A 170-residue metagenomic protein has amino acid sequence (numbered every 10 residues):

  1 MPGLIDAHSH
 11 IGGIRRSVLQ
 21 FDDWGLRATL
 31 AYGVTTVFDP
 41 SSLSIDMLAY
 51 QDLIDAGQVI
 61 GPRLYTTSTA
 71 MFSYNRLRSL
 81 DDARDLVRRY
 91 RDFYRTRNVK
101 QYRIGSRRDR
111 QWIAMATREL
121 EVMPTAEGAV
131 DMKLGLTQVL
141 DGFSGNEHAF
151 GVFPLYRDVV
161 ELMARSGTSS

Functional and structural regions predicted by a protein language model:
G3-G12, F21-A126, V130, G135 (+2 more regions): Divalent-metal coordination cores built from histidine and acidic residues
H148-Y156: Glycine-rich phosphate-binding active-site loops on the catalytic face of alpha/beta enzymes
